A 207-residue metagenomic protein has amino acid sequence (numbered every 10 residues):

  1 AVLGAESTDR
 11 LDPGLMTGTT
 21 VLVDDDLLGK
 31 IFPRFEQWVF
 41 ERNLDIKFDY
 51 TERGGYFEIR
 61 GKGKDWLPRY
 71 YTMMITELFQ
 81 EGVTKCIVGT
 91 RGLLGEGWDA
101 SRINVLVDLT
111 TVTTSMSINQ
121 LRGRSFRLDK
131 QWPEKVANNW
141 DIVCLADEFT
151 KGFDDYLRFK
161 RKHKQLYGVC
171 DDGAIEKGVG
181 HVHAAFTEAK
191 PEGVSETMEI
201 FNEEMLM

Functional and structural regions predicted by a protein language model:
A1-C86: Conserved C-terminal RecA-like helicase domain
A1-L3, L121-R127, H163: Short, well-ordered amphipathic alpha-helices
M16-G18, I142, K177-G178: Conserved beta-strand termini and adjacent loop/short-helix elements that scaffold enzyme active sites in alpha/beta
L22-D26, S115-S117, D147-D154: Switch/connector loops and helix/strand junctions flanking conserved nucleotide-binding motifs in nucleotide-processing
V88, L93-T111, Q120, K135-I142: A short beta-strand element within the Helicase C-terminal
I103-V105, R122, D154-F159: Short secondary-structure boundary/capping segments
T113-K135: Conserved SF2 helicase motif VI
F153-M207: Long, largely alpha-helical accessory region at the distal end of helicase-like NTP-driven motors
